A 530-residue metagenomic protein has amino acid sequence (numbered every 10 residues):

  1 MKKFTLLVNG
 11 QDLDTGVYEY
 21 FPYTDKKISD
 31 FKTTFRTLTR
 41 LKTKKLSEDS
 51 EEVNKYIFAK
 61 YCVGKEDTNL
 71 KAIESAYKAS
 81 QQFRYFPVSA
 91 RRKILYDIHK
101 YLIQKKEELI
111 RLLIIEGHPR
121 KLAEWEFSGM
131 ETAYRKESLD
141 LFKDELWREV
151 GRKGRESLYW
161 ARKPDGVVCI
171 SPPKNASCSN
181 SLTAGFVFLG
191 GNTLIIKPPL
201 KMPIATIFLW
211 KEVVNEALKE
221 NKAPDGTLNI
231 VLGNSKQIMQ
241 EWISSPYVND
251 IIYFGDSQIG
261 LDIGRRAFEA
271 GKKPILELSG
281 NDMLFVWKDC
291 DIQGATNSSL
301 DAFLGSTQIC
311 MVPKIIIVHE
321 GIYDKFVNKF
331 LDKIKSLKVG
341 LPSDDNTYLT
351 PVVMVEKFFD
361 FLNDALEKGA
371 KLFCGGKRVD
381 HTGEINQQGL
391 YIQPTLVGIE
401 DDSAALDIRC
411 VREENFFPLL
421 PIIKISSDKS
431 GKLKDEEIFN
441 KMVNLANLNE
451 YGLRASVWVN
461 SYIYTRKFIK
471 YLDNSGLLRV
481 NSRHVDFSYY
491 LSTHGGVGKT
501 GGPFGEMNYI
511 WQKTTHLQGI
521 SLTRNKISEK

Functional and structural regions predicted by a protein language model:
M1-S157, S336: N-terminal Rossmann-like NAD(P)+-binding subdomain of aldehyde/semialdehyde dehydrogenases
E51-V63, K78, V88-S89, K93 (+4 more regions): Conserved C-terminal structural/oligomerization subdomain of aldehyde/semialdehyde dehydrogenase
S80, R84, H99-L113, G117 (+15 more regions): Structural signal for hydrophobic packing residues in well-ordered secondary-structure cores of soluble enzyme domains
R91, G191, L228, I251 (+7 more regions): Residue-level signal for inorganic ion chemistry
L146-G294: Rossmann-like NAD(P) dinucleotide-binding subdomain of oxidoreductase/dehydrogenase enzymes
C169, I195, N229, I275 (+5 more regions): Structural detector of well-ordered beta-strand residues that form the stable sheet scaffold of enzyme domains
I196-L200, I317, N481: Short internal beta-strands
V213-E220, Q258-A405, V480, I527-K530: ALDH superfamily catalytic-core signature
